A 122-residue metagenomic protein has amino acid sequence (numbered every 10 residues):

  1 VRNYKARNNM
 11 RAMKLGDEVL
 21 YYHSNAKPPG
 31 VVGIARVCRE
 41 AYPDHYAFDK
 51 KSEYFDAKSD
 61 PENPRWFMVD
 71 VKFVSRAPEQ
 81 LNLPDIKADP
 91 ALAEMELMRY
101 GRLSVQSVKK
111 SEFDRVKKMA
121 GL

Functional and structural regions predicted by a protein language model:
V1-L15, E112-F113, L122: Compositionally biased, charged N-terminal/linker segments
K14, P29-V32: Short glycine/proline-enriched turns and hinge-like loops at secondary-structure junctions
L15-L20, V71, L103-V105: Hydrophobic/aromatic beta-strand segments within beta-rich folds
L20-Y21, R36: Hydrophobic beta-strand signal
Y22-P29: Short, charged beta-turn/beta-strand-edge "cap" motif at the junction between a beta-strand and an adjacent loop
N25, S75-A77, K109, A120: A broadly conserved detector of short glycine/acidic/proline-rich loop/turn motifs that flank catalytic sites and bind
V31-L103: Aromatic- and Lys/Arg-enriched surface recognition patch
S104-L122: Charged phosphate-binding loop/patch that engages nucleotide di/tri-phosphates or the phosphate backbone of nucleic
